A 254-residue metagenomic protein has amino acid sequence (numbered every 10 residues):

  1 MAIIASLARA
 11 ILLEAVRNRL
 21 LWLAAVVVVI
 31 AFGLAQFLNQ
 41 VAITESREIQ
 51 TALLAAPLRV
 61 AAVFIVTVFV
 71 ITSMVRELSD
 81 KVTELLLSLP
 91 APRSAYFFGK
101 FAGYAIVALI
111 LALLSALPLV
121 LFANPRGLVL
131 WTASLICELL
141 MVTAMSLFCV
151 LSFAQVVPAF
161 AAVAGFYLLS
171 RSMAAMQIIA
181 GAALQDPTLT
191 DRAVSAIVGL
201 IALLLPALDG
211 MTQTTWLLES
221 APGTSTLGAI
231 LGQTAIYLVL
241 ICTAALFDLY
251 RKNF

Functional and structural regions predicted by a protein language model:
M1-S6: Short, membrane-interfacial amphipathic segments enriched in basic
E14-T83, P125, E219-G228, G232-Q233 (+1 more regions): Transmembrane helix-boundary elements of multi-pass transport/secretion proteins, especially ABC-type permease modules
A15-R17, L140, S152-F153, S172: Transmembrane helix irregularities
A24-V29, P158-S170: Central hydrophobic cores of alpha-helical transmembrane segments in multi-pass integral membrane proteins
V29-S73, F97-A159, I178: Secretory targeting signals
V41-I43, A52, A164-F247: Terminal transmembrane helical anchor/hairpin motif
T72-G103: Helix-loop-helix units of permease transmembrane domains in multi-pass membrane transporters, especially ABC
